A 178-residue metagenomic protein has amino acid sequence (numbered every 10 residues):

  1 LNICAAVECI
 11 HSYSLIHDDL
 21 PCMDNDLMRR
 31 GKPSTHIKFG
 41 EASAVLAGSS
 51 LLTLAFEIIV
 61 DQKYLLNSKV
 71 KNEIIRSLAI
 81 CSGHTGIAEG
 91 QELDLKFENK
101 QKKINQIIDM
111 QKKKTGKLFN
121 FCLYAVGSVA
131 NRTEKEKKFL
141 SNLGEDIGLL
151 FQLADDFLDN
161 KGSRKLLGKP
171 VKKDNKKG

Functional and structural regions predicted by a protein language model:
L1-K100: Acidic catalytic motifs of isoprenoid enzymes
L1-M23, R76-A88, G116-G127, K137-K165: Active-site alpha-helical segments that house and flank conserved acidic catalytic motifs for diphosphate chemistry
N25-L52, N99-L118, K138-N142, G162-G178: Divalent-cation-assisted or electrostatically stabilized phosphate/pyrophosphate-binding catalytic cores
N131-R132: Short helix-capping/hinge motifs at transmembrane helix termini and TM-loop junctions
